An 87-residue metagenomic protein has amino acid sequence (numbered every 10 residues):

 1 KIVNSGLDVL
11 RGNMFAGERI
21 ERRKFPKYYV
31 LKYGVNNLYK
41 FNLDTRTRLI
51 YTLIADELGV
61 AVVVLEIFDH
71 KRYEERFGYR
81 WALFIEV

Functional and structural regions predicted by a protein language model:
K1-G12, V87: Arg/Lys-rich, positively charged N-terminal/basic patches that mediate binding to nucleic acids
V9-F41: A short, surface-exposed loop/turn module that caps and links secondary-structure elements
K32-V87: Enriched for short, Lys/Arg-rich terminal
